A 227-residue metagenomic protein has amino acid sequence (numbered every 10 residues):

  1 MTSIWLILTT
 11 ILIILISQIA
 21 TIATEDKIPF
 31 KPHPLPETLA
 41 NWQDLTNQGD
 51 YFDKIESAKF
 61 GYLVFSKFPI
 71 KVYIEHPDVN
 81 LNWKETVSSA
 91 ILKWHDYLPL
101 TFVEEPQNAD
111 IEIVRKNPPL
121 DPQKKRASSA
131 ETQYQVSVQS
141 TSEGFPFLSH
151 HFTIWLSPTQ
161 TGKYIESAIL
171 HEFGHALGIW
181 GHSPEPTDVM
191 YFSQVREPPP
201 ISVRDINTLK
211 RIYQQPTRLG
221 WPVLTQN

Functional and structural regions predicted by a protein language model:
T2, I7, I14-K27, E131-Y164 (+1 more regions): Metalloprotease/metallohydrolase-associated module, dominated by Zn2+-dependent proteases
T2-L81, S140-G144, R218-L219, V223: Disordered inhibitory propeptide/activation segment of secreted metzincin zinc metalloprotease zymogens, centered on
N41, N47, N80-N82, N108 (+3 more regions): Detector for Asparagine
L45, G49, D78-L81, T161 (+3 more regions): Short, structured coil/loop segments at alpha-helix boundaries
N47-F52, Y62, Y73, Y97 (+4 more regions): Sequence-level detector for tyrosine residue identity
S57, E112-V114, L209: A generic signature of intrinsically disordered, low-complexity regions enriched in glycine/proline and charged/polar
V72, W94, H171-G174, M190 (+1 more regions): Divalent metal-coordination and catalytic microenvironments
P77, L81-A176, W180-S183: Metzincin-family zinc-dependent endopeptidase catalytic domain
